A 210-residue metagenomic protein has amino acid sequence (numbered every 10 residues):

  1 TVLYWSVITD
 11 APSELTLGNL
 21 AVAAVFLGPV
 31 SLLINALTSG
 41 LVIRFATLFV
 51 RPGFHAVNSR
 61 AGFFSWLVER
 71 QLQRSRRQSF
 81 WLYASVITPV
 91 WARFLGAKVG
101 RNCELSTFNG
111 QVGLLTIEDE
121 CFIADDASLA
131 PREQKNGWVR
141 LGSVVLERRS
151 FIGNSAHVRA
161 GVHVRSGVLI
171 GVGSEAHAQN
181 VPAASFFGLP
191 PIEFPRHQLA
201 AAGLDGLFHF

Functional and structural regions predicted by a protein language model:
T1-L95, P182-F210: Terminal amphipathic alpha-helical/low-complexity segments used for targeting or macromolecular assembly
A92-F94, K98-G188, I192-E193: Structural signal for interior beta-strand "rungs" in well-ordered beta-sheet cores of soluble enzyme domains
